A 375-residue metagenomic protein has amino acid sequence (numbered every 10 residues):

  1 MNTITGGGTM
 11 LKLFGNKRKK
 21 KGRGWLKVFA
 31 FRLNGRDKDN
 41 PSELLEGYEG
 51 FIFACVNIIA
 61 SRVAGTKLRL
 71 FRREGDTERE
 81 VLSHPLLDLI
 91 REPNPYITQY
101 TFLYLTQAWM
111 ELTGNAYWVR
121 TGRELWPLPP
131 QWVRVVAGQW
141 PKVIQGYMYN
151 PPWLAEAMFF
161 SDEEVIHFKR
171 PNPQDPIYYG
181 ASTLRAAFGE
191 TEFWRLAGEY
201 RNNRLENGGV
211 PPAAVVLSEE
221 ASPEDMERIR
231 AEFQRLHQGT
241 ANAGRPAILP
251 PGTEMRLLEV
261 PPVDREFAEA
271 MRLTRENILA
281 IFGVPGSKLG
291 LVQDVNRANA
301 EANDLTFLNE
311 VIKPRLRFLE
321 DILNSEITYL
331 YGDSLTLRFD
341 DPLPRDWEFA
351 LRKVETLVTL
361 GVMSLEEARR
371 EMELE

Functional and structural regions predicted by a protein language model:
N2-F267, M271-L273, N277-A280, V284-S287 (+2 more regions): Structured, contiguous alpha/beta core segments that scaffold functional sites
D225, I229-F233, T274, L308 (+4 more regions): General structural feature for long, well-ordered alpha-helical segments within catalytic domains of soluble enzymes
R245-L249, G286-N296, I322-L330: Short acidic alpha-helical/loop segments enriched in Asp/Glu that coordinate divalent cations
P261-D264, D304, L351-E355: Short, surface-exposed amphipathic charged segments that create phosphate/polyanion-binding patches used for binding
E276-I281, L289-Q293, F307, I312 (+1 more regions): C-terminal, well-structured catalytic/ligand-binding subdomain of enzymes
A300-E301: Small-residue-rich helix-loop
D304-T336: Long, compositionally biased
L330, S334-V358, V362-E366, L374: Basic, alpha-helical terminal appendages of large translation-related enzymes
